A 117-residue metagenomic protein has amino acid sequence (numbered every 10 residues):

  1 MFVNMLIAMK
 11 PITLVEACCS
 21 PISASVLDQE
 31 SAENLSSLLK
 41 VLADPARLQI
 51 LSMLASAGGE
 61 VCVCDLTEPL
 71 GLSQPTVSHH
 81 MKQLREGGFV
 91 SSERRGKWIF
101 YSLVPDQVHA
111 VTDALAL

Functional and structural regions predicted by a protein language model:
M1-V41, L115: N-terminal leader segment of winged-helix/HTH proteins
E33-S73, I99-Q107: N-terminal helix-turn-helix DNA-binding core of bacterial DNA-binding proteins
L54, A114-L115: Residue-level signal for well-ordered alpha-helical positions
S78-K82: Base-recognition residues in the alpha-helical recognition helix of bacterial helix-turn-helix
R85-R95, S102: Beta-hairpin "wing" of winged helix-turn-helix
V111: Residues that scaffold the ATP/ADP-binding catalytic core of kinase and kinase-like folds
